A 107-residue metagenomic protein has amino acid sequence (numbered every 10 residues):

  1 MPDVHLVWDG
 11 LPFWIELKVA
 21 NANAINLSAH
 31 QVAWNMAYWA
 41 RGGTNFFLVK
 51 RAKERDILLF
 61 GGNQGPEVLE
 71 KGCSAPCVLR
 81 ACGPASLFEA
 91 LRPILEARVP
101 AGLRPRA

Functional and structural regions predicted by a protein language model:
V4-L6, G10-N21: Conserved catalytic cores of phosphodiester-cleaving nucleases, focusing on short active-site segments
A20-K50: Short, charged, amphipathic alpha-helix that recurs within catalytic cores of restriction-modification and other
S28, G61, G83-S86: Helix N-cap and loop-to-helix transition residues
W39-E67: Nucleic-acid nuclease catalytic cores
Q64-C77: Short helix/strand-capping connector loops at secondary-structure junctions
S74-A107: Charged phosphate-binding loop/patch that engages nucleotide di/tri-phosphates or the phosphate backbone of nucleic
